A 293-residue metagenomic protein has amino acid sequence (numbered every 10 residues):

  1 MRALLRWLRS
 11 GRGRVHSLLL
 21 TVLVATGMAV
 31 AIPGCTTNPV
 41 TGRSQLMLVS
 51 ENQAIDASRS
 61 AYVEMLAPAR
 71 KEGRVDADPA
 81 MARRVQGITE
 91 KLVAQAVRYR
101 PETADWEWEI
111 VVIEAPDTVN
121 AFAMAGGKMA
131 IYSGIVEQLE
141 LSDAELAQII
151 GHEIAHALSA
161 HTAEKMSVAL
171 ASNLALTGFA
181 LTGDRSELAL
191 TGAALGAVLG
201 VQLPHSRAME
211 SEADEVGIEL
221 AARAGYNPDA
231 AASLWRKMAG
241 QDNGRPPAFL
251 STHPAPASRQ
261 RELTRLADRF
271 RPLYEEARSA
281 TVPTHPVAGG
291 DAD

Functional and structural regions predicted by a protein language model:
R2-D293: A Zn2+-metalloprotease active-site environment signal
